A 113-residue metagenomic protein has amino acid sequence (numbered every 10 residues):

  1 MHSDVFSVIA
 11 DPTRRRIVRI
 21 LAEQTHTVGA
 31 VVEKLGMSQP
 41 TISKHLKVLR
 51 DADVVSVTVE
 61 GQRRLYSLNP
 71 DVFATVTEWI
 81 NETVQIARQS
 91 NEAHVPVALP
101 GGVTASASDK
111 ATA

Functional and structural regions predicted by a protein language model:
M1-S38, R63-V72, V97-G101, A105: N-terminal helix-turn-helix DNA-binding core of bacterial DNA-binding proteins
R14, K47-V48: Hydrophobic side chains within alpha-helical segments
R19, E33, K44, R50-D51: Alpha-helical residues within the helix-turn-helix
V32, L46, S56, T77-I80 (+1 more regions): Amphipathic alpha-helical interface segments used for dimerization/assembly
T41: Residues in the helix-turn-helix
D51-E60, S67: Beta-hairpin "wing" of winged helix-turn-helix
P70, A74-A113: Amphipathic alpha-helical dimerization/coiled-coil segments that flank or bridge DNA-binding/regulatory modules
